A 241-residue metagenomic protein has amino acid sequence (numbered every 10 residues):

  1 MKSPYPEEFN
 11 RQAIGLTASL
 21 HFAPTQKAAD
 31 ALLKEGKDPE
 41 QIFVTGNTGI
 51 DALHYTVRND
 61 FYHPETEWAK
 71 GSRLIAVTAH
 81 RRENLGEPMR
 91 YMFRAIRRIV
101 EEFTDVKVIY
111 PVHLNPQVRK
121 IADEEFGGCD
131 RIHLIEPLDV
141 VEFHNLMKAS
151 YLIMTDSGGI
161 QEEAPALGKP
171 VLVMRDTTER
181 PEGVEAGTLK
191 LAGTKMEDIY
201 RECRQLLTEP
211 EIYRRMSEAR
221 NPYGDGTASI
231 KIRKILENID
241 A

Functional and structural regions predicted by a protein language model:
M1-Y110, N115-A241: Nucleotide-activated sugar donor-binding and catalytic core shared by glycosyltransferases and related lipid-linked
